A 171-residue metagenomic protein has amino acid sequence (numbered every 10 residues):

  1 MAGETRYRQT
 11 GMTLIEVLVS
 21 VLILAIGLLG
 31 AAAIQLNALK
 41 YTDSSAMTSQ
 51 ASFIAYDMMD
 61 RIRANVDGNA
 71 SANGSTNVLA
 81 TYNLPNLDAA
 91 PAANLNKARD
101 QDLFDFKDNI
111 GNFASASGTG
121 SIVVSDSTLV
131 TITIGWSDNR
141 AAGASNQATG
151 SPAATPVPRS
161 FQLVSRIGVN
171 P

Functional and structural regions predicted by a protein language model:
M1-M12: N-terminal leader/signal peptides at the extreme start of proteins
A2-G3, A25, Y41, N65: Short amphipathic alpha-helical leader/targeting segments
T10-L22: N-terminal signal-anchor/signal peptide hydrophobic helix marking the start of the first transmembrane segment
I23-S45: C-terminal juxtamembrane segment of a hydrophobic transmembrane alpha-helix
K40-P171: Flexible, low-complexity segments enriched in proline/glycine/serine and punctuated by aromatic residues
